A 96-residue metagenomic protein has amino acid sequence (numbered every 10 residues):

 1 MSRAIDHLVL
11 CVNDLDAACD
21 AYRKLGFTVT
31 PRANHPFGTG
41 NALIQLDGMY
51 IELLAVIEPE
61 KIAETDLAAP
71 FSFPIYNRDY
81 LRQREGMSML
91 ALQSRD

Functional and structural regions predicted by a protein language model:
M1-I5, L10-T30, L46-D96: Glyoxalase I/VOC metalloenzyme domain signal
R32-N34: Short, solvent-exposed loop/turn elements at beta->coil junctions and helix N-caps that rim active or binding pockets
P36-G40: Short acidic/glycine-enriched loop/turn segments that link adjacent beta-strands
A42-I44: Short acidic-hydrophobic surface loop/beta-edge motif
